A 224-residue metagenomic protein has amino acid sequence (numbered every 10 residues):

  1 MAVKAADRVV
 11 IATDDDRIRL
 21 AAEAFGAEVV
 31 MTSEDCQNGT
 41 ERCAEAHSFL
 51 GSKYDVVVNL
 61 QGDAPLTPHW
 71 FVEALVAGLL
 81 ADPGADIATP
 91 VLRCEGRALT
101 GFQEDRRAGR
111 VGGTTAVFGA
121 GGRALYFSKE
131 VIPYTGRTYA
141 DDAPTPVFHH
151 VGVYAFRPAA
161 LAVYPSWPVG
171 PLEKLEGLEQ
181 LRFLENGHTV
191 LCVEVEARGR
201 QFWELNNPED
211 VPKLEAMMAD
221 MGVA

Functional and structural regions predicted by a protein language model:
M1-R8, L20-F25, E185-N186: A short, N-terminal amphipathic alpha-helix
A6, S52-Y54, D82-I87, H188: Short, high-confidence coil segments that cap the C-terminus of an alpha-helix and link into the following beta-strand
V9-I11, V57, I87-A88, A124 (+1 more regions): Hydrophobic/aromatic residues located in beta-strands of well-ordered beta-sheets within soluble catalytic
V10, D16-A77: Short phosphate-binding loop-to-helix
I11-A12, S33, Y154, E204: Active-site-adjacent beta-strand anchor residues
S52, F127, D141-A224: Conserved alpha/beta core of the MobA/IspD/sugar-nucleotide pyrophosphorylase nucleotidyltransferase superfamily
P68-W167: Conserved core of the sugar-phosphate nucleotidyltransferase
